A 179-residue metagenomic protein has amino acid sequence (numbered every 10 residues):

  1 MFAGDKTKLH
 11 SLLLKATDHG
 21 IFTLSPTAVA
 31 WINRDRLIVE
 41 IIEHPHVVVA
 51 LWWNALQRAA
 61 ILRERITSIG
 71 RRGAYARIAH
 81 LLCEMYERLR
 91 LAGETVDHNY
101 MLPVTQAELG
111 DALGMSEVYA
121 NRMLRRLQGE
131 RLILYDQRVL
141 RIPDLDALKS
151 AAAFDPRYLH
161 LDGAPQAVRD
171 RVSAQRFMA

Functional and structural regions predicted by a protein language model:
M1-E64: Cyclic-nucleotide recognition modules
F2-G4, S11-L14, E84-Y86, S116 (+1 more regions): Short amphipathic alpha-helical surface micro-motifs
D5-L12, H46, R65-S68, N99-M101 (+3 more regions): Residue-level preference for alpha-helix termini and adjacent loops
I21, I78, A120: Short hydrophobic/aromatic patches on the structural cores and recognition surfaces of FHA
F22, A30, A76, L102 (+1 more regions): Residues that recognize and position ribonucleotide moieties
S25, I42-S116: Polybasic "coupling" helices that flank or enter modular domains
A28-V29, A50-L51, Q57-A60, S68-I69 (+3 more regions): Short, surface-exposed, polar/charged, turn-prone segments marking secondary-structure boundaries
E87-A179: Phosphate-/nucleic-acid-contacting segments
